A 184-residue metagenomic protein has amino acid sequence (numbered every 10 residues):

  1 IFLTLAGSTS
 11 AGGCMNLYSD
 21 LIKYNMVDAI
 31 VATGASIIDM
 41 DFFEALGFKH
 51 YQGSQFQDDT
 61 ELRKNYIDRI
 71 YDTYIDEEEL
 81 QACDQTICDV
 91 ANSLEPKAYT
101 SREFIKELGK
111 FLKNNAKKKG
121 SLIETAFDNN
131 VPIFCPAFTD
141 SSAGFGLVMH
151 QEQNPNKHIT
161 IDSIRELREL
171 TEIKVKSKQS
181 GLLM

Functional and structural regions predicted by a protein language model:
I1-L5, S10-L183: Conserved catalytic alpha/beta core of Sir2/sirtuin-type deacylases, generalized to analogous enzyme cores that bind
